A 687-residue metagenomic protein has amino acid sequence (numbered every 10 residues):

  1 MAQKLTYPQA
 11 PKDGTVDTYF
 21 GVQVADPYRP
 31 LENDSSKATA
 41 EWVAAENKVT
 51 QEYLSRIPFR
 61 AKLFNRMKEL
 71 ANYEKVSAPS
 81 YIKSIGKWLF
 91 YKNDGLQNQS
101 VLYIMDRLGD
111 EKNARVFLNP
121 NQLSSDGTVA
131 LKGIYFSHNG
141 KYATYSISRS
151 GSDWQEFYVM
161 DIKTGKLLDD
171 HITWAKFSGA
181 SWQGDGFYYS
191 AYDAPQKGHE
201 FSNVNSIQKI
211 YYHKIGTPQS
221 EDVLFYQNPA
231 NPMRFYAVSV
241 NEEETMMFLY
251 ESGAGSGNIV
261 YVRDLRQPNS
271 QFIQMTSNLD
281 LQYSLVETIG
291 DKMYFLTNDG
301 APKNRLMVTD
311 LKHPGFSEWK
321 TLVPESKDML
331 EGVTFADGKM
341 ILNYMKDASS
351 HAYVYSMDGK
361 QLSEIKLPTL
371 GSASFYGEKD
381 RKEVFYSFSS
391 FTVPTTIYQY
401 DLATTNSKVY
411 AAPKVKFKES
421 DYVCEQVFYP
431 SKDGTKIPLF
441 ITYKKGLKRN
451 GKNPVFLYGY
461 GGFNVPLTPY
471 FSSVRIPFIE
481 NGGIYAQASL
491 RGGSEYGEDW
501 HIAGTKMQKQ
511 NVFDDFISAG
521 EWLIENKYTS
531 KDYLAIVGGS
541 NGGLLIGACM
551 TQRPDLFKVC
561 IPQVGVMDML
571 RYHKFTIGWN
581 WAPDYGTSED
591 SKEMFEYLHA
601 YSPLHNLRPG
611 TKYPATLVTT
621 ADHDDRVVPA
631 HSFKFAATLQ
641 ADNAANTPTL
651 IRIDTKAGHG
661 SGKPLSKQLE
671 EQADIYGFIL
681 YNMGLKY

Functional and structural regions predicted by a protein language model:
K37-Y135, S146, R234-T288, T321 (+6 more regions): Non-catalytic accessory segments flanking enzyme active sites
W88, G140-A143, F187-Y188, M247 (+3 more regions): Hydrophobic beta-strand positions that form the internal "hydrophobic ladder" of WD40/Gbeta-like beta-propeller blades
I104-D106, Y158-I162, V204-G216, Y261-L265 (+2 more regions): Beta-propeller blade signature
K112-G179: A conserved hydrophobic secondary-structure block that centers on an alpha-helix together with its immediately flanking
N121-I134, I147-S152, K166, Y400-N406 (+7 more regions): Cap/lid segment of the alpha/beta-hydrolase catalytic domain
S148-R149, A191-S206: Short, conserved, GDST-rich strand-edge loop motifs in beta-rich repeat architectures
Q208-E251: Polar, glycine-rich mid-to-C-terminal structural blocks that act as macromolecule-binding/assembly scaffolds
Q487-Y687: Active-site-proximal cap/loop segments of hydrolase catalytic domains
